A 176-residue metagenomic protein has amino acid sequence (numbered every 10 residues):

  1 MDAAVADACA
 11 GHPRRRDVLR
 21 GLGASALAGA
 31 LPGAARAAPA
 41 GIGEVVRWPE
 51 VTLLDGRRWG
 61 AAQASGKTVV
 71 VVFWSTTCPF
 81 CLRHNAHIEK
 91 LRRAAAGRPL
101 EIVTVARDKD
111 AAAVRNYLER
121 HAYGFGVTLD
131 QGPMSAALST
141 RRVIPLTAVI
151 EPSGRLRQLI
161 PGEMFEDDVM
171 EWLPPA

Functional and structural regions predicted by a protein language model:
M1-P13, A24-S25: N-terminal secretory signal peptides
C9-L19, P32-A37: Twin-arginine (Tat) signal peptide motif
R36-A61: N-terminal "domain-start" segment that seeds a small globular fold
V46-R47, V69, I144-P145: Short loop/turn microsegments at loop-to-beta-strand junctions
P49, F73-W74, Y117, F125: Conserved hydrophobic/aromatic "anchor" residues that stabilize well-ordered secondary structure elements
A62-P79: Short active-site neighborhood of thiol/selenol oxidoreductases, capturing the structured segment around
L82-H121, Q131-S135: Structural microenvironment flanking redox-active thiols in thiol-disulfide oxidoreductases
H121-Y123, G132-W172: Thiol/disulfide oxidoreductase modules built on the thioredoxin-like
